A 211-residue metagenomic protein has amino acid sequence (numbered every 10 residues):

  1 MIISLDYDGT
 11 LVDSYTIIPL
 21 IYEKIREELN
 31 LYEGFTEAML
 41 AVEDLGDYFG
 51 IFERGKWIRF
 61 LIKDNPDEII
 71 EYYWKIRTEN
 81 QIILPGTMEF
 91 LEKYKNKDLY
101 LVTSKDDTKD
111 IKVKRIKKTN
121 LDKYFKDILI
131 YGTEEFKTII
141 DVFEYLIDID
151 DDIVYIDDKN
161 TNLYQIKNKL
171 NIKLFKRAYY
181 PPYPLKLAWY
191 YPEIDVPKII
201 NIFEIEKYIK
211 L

Functional and structural regions predicted by a protein language model:
M1-L40: Active-site neighborhood of HAD-like aspartate-dependent phosphohydrolases
D6-Y7, V102, I156, F175: Short hydrophobic segments within beta-strands
N30, V42-I76: A metal-dependent, Asp-based hydrolase signature
K75-L101, I140: Short, acidic loop-to-helix structural element flanking the phosphoryl-transfer center in phosphate-processing enzymes
V102-V154, N160, Y164: Substrate-recognition "cap/lid" segment bordering the active-site pocket of phosphatases
L129-G132, I194-Y208: Short acidic-hydrophobic, aromatic-tinged amphipathic segments that line or gate anion-handling sites
I140-D148, I202-L211: Short amphipathic alpha-helix with an adjacent loop that forms part of the alpha/beta core around
V154-P197: Acidic, Mg2+-coordinating phosphoryl-transfer loop and its flanking beta/alpha structural elements, shared across
